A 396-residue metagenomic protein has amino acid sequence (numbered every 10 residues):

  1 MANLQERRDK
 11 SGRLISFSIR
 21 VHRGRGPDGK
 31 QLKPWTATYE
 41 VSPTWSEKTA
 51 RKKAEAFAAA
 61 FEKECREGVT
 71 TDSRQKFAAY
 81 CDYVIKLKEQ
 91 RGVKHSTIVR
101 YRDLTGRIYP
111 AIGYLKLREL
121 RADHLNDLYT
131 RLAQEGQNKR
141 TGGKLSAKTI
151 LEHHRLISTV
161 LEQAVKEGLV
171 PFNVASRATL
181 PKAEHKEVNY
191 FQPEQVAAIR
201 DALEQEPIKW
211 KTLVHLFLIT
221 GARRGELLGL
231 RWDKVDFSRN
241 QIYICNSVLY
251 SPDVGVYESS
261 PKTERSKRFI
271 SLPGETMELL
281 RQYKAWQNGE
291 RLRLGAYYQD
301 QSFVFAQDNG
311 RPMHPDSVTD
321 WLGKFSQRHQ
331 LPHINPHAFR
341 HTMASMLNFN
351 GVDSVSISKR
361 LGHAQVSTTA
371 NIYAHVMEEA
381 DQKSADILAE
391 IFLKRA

Functional and structural regions predicted by a protein language model:
D9-S18, R23-D127, Y283-D300, E378 (+1 more regions): N-terminal DNA-binding module of tyrosine recombinases/phage integrases
P34-A37, S96, Q241-Y243, S260-Q282 (+2 more regions): C-terminal catalytic core of Y-nucleophile DNA break-rejoin enzymes
W45-A50, S73-Q75, I85-L169, H185-E187 (+3 more regions): N-terminal core-binding DNA-recognition domain of tyrosine site-specific recombinases/integrases
N138-G143, A197, D201-K211, T220 (+4 more regions): Short, basic (Lys/Arg/His-rich) helix/loop patches that form interaction surfaces in the mid-to-C-terminal regions
T141-A147, L151-H153, K166, V170-L230 (+5 more regions): Basic, Lys/Arg- and aromatic-enriched nucleic-acid-binding interface segment
K186, V248-Y250, M277, L361-I387: Catalytic-site neighborhood detector that most strongly recognizes the C-terminal catalytic loop/helix of tyrosine
D201, R239, P252-K267, S271-T276 (+5 more regions): C-terminal secondary-structure termini that scaffold catalytic or DNA-interacting sites
G229-V235, S358-A364, A374: A short, basic/aromatic helix-end/turn motif that makes direct DNA contacts
